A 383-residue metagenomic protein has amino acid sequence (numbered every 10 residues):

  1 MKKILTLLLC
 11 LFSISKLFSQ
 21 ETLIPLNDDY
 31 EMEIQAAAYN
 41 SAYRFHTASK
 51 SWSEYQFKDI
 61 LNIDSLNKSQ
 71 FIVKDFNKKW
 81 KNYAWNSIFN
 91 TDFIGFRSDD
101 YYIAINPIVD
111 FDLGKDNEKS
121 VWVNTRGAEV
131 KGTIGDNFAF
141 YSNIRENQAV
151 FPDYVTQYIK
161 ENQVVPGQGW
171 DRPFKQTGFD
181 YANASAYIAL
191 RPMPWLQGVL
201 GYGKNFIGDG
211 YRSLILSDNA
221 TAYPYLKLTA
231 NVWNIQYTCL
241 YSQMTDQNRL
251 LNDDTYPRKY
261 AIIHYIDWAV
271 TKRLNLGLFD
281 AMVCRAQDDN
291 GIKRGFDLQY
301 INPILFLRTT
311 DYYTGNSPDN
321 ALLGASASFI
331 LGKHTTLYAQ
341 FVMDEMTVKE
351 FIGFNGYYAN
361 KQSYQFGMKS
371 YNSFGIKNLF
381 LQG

Functional and structural regions predicted by a protein language model:
M1-I24: Bacterial Sec-dependent N-terminal signal peptides
K16, G114-N117, D209-Y211, N248-N252: A generic structural signal for short coil/turn motifs at secondary-structure boundaries
F18-K119, K131-I134: N-terminal periplasmic/intermembrane-space "pro-region" immediately following the signal or transit peptide
S87-T91, K115, V123-E129, T133 (+3 more regions): Short alpha-helical segments and helix-capping/turn motifs at coil-helix boundaries
D92-F93, D99, N106-K119, E129 (+6 more regions): Outer-membrane beta-barrel proteins, especially TonB-dependent receptors
F96-S98, V121-T125, T133-G135, Y181 (+3 more regions): Short, surface-exposed loop/turn motifs at beta-strand boundaries within globular domains
I105, G132-D136, F140-S142, N147-Y237: Well-ordered mid-protein domain cores that form the structural environment of catalytic cofactors
Q197, N205-F206, S217-G383: Signature for the C-terminal beta-barrel architecture of outer-membrane proteins
